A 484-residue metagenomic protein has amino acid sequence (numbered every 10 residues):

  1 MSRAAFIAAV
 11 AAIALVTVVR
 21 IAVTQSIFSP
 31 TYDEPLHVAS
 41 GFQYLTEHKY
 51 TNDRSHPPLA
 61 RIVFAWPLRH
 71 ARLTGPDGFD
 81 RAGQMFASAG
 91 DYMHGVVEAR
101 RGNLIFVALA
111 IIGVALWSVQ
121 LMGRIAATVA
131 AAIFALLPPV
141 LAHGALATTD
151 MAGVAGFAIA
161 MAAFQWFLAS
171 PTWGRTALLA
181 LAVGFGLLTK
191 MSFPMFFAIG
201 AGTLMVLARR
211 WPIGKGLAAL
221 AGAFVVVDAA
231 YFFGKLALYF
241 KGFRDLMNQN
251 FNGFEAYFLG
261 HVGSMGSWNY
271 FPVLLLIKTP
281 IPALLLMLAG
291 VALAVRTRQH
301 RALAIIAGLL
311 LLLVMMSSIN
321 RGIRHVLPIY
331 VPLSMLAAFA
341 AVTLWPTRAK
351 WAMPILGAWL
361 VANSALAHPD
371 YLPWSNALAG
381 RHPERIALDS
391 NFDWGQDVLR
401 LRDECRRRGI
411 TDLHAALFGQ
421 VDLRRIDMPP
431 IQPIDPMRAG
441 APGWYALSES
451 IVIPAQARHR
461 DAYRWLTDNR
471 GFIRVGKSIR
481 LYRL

Functional and structural regions predicted by a protein language model:
S2-A4, A208-L217, G290-I305, T347-K350: Membrane-interface helix-loop-helix junctions at transmembrane boundaries of multi-pass membrane enzymes, predominantly
A14, A130, L181, L288 (+2 more regions): Transmembrane alpha-helix segments characteristic of polytopic inner-membrane glycan-assembly/cell-envelope
Y32, E98-A108, V129-L136, V140-I159 (+3 more regions): Multi-pass, polyprenyl lipid-linked donor-dependent membrane glycosyltransferases
T46-L104, A237-S264: Interfacial juxtamembrane loops and adjacent helix segments that form the catalytic/substrate-binding surfaces
A160-T176: Membrane-interface transmembrane helices that cradle and orient dolichyl/undecaprenyl
A177-L178, S192-L207, P282-L288, P328 (+1 more regions): Transmembrane-embedded, aromatic-rich helix segments that form part of the hydrophobic channel/pocket engaging
G222-V225, T279-R298, K350: Hydrophobic, aromatic-rich transmembrane alpha-helices and their immediate juxtamembrane boundary segments
N376-L484: C-terminal luminal/periplasmic domains and tails of membrane-associated envelope-modifying transferases
